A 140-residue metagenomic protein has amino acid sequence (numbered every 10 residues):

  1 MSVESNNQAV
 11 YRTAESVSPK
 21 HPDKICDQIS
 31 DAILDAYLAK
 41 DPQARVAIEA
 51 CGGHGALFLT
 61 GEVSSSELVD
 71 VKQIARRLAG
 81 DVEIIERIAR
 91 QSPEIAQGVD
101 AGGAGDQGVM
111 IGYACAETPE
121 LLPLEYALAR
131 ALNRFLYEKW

Functional and structural regions predicted by a protein language model:
S2-A47, G52-G53: N-terminal, positively charged regions that mediate nucleic acid binding
T13, H54-A56, Q73, V82-W140: Glycine-rich, mobile lid/loop segments that gate access to catalytic sites or pores
S18, P22, C26, S30 (+3 more regions): Generic structural signal for well-ordered, non-membrane alpha-helical segments in soluble metabolic enzymes
I29, L34-P42, E67, A75-V82 (+1 more regions): Structural signal for hydrophobic packing residues in well-ordered secondary-structure cores of soluble enzyme domains
C51-S64: Short glycine/threonine-rich beta-strand-turn micro-motifs
G61-E67, A96-A101: Short, charged low-complexity intrinsically disordered segments located at boundaries of structured domains
